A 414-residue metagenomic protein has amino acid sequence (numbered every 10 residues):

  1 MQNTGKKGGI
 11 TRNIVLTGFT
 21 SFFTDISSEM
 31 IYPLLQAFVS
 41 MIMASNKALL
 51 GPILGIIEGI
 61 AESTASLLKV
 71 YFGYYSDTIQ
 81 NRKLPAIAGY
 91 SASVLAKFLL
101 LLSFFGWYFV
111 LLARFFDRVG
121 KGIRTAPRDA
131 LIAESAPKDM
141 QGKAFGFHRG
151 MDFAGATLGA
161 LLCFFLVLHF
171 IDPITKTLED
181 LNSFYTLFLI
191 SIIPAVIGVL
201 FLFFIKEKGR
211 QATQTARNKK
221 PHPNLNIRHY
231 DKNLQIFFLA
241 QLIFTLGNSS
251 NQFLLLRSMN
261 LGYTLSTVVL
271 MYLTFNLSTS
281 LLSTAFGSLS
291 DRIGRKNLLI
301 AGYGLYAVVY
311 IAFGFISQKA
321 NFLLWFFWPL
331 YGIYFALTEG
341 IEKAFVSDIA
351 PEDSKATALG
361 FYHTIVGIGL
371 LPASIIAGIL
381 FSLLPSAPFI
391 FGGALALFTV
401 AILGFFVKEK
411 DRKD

Functional and structural regions predicted by a protein language model:
M1-T11, E207-A240: Juxtamembrane intracellular "pre-TM" segments in multi-pass secondary transporters
N3-A65, L234-M271: Helix-loop boundary and gating motifs at the non-cytosolic
L35, I123-A136, L337-A350: Intracellular juxtamembrane helix-capping segments at the cytosolic ends of symmetry-related transmembrane helices
G55-Y74, L273-A285: Central cavity-lining transmembrane alpha-helices of secondary-active solute carriers, predominantly the Major
T78-Y90, R292-Y303: Cytoplasmic membrane-interface "Motif A"-like loop-to-helix N-cap segments of 12-TM Major Facilitator Superfamily
S91-F105, G304-Q318, G404: C-terminal ends and interior cores of transmembrane alpha-helices in multi-pass membrane transporters/permeases
I171, I192-Q214, T399-V407: C-terminal membrane-cytosol helix-exit motif in multi-pass small-molecule transporters
K296-E342: C-terminal transmembrane helical hairpin of 12-TM major facilitator-type secondary transporters
